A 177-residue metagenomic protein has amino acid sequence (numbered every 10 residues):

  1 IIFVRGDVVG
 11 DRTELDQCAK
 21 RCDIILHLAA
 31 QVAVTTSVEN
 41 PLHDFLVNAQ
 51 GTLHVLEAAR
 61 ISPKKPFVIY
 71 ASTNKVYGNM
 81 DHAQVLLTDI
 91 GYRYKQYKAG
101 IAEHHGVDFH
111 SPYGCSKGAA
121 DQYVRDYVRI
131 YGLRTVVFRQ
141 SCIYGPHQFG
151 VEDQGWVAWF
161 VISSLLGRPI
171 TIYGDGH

Functional and structural regions predicted by a protein language model:
I1-I143: N-terminal Rossmann-like NAD(P)+-binding domain of SDR-like oxidoreductases, especially those catalyzing
L28, S163-S164: Conserved catalytic core of Hanks-type protein kinase domains
V38, S164-L165: Hydrophobic residues in alpha-helical segments
H82, G118, Y131, I143-W159 (+2 more regions): Glycine/proline-rich active-site loop of Rossmann-fold NAD(P)-dependent oxidoreductases
